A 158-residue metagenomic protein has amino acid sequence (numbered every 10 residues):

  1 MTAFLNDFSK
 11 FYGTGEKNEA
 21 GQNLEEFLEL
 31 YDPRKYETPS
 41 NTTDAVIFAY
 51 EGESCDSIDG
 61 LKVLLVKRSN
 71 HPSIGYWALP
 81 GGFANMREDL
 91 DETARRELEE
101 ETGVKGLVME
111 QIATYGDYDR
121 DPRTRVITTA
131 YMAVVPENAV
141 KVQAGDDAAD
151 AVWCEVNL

Functional and structural regions predicted by a protein language model:
M1-L158: N-terminal leader/linker segments that precede catalytic domains of diphosphate-processing enzymes
